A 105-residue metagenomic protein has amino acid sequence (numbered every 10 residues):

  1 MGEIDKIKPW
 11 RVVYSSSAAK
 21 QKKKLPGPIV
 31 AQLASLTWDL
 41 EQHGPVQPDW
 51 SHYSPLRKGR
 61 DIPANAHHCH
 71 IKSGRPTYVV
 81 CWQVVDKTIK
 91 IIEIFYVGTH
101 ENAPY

Functional and structural regions predicted by a protein language model:
M1-I7, K20, H70-Y105: Enriched for short, Lys/Arg-rich terminal
M1-L40: Arg/Lys-rich, positively charged N-terminal/basic patches that mediate binding to nucleic acids
I29, T37, E41-G44, S73 (+1 more regions): Generic secondary-structure microfeatures
Q42-S73: A short, surface-exposed loop/turn module that caps and links secondary-structure elements
